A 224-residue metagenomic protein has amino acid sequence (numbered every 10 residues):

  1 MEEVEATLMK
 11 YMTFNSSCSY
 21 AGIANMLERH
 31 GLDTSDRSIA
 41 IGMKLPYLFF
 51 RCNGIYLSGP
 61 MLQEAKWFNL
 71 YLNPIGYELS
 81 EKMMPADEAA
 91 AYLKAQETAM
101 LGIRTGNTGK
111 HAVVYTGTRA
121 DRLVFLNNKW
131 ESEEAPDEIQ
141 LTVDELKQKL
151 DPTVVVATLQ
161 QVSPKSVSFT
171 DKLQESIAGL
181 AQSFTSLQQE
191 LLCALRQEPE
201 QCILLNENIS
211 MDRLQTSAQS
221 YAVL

Functional and structural regions predicted by a protein language model:
M1-T34, A194-V223: A generic N-terminal leader/anchor concept
E2-F14, Y20, A24-R29, K44-Q160: Conserved active-site-adjacent core of cysteine acyl-enzyme catalytic domains
G31-M43: Cytosol-facing boundaries of transmembrane alpha helices in integral membrane proteins
S35, M84-P85, S168-K172: Alpha-helix capping and helix-coil boundary motifs
T118-L224: Noncatalytic regulatory segments and standalone regulatory/sensor domains
